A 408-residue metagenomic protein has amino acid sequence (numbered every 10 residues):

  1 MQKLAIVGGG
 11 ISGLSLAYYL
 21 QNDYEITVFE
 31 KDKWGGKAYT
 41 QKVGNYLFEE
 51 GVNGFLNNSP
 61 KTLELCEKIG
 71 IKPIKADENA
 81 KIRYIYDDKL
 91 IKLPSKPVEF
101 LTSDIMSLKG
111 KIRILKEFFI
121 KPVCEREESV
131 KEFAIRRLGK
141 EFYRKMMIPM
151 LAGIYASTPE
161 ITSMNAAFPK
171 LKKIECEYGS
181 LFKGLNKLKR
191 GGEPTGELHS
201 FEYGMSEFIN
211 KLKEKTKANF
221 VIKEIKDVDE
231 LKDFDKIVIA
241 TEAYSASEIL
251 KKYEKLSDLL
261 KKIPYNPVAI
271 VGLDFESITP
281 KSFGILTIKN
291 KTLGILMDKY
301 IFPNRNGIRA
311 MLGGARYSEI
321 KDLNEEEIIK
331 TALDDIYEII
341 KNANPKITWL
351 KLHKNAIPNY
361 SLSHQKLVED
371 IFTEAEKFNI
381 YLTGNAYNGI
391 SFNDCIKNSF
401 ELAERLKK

Functional and structural regions predicted by a protein language model:
Q2-V28: N-terminal Rossmann-like FAD-binding beta1-loop-alpha1 element of flavoenzymes
S12, W34, Y244: Conserved Rossmann-like nucleotide-cofactor binding loop
Q21-V43: Glycine-rich FAD pyrophosphate-binding loop
E30, K75-E78, F220-D227, G384: Short loop/edge segments at beta-strand edges and connector loops that shape dinucleotide/nucleotide cofactor-binding
T40, P94-V98, D298-K408: Conserved flavin/dinucleotide-binding core of flavoenzymes
G44-P122: Dinucleotide-binding Rossmann-like beta1-alpha1 core, especially the glycine-rich loop that anchors the ADP
K89, I114-K226, L231-D233: Active-site/ligand-binding neighborhood in enzyme catalytic cores
K223-E326, D334-I339, F372: Mid-domain catalytic core of redox enzymes that form a hydrophobic substrate pocket/lid adjacent to a catalytic redox
